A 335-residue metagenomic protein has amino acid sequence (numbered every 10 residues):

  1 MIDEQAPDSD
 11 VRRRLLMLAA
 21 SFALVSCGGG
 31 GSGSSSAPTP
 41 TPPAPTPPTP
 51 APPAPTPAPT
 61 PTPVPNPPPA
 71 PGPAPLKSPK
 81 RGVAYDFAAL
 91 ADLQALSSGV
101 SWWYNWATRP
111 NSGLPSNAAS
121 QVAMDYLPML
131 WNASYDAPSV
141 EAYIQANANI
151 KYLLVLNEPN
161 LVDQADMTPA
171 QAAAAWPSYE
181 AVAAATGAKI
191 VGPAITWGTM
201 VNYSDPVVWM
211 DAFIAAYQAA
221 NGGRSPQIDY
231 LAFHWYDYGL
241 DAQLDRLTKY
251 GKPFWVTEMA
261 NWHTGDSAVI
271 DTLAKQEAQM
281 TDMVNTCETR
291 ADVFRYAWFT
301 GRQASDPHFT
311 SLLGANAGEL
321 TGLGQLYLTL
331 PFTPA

Functional and structural regions predicted by a protein language model:
M1-V11, M17-C27: N-terminal secretory signal peptides
G28-P38: Bacterial lipoprotein signal-peptidase II cleavage site
T39-A74: Ser/Thr-rich, Proline-interspersed low-complexity disordered segments
S78-Y152: N-terminal carbohydrate-binding/catalytic regions of secreted carbohydrate-active enzymes
R81-V83, W103-N105, D125-M129, L153-V155 (+4 more regions): Hydrophobic faces of well-ordered beta-strands that scaffold small-molecule active sites in alpha/beta enzyme cores
A88-L96, Y135-D282, S305-L323: Active-site cleft segment of glycoside hydrolase catalytic domains centered on the general acid/base Glu
S120-V122, T186, Y250, R290: Helix C-cap/helix->beta junction micro-motif
D125-L127, F294, F299-A335: Aromatic-rich peripheral "rim/lid" segments of glycoside hydrolase catalytic domains that contact and position glycan
